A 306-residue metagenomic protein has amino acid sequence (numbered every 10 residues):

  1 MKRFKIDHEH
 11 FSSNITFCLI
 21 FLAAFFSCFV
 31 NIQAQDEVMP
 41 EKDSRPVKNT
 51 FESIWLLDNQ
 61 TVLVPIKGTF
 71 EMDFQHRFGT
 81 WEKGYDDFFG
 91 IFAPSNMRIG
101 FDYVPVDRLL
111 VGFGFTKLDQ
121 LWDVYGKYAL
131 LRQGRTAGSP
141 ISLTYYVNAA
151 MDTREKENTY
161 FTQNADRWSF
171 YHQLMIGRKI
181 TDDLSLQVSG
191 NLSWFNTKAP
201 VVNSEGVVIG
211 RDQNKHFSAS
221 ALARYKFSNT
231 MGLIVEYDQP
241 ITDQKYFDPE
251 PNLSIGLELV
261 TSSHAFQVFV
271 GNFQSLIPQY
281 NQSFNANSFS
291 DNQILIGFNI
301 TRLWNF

Functional and structural regions predicted by a protein language model:
M1-K48, N305-F306: Cleavable N-terminal export/targeting peptides
Q35-N158, W168-H172, G177-V188, S193 (+3 more regions): Transmembrane beta-barrel domains of Gram-negative outer membranes and organellar outer membranes
Q163-P240: Detector for outer-membrane/organellar transmembrane beta-barrel domains, recognizing the amphipathic beta-strand
K215-S218, P249-L253: Charged helix-capping and loop-helix junction motifs
Y246: Flexible gly/pro/ser-rich segments immediately N-terminal to CXXCH heme-c attachment motifs in exported/periplasmic
